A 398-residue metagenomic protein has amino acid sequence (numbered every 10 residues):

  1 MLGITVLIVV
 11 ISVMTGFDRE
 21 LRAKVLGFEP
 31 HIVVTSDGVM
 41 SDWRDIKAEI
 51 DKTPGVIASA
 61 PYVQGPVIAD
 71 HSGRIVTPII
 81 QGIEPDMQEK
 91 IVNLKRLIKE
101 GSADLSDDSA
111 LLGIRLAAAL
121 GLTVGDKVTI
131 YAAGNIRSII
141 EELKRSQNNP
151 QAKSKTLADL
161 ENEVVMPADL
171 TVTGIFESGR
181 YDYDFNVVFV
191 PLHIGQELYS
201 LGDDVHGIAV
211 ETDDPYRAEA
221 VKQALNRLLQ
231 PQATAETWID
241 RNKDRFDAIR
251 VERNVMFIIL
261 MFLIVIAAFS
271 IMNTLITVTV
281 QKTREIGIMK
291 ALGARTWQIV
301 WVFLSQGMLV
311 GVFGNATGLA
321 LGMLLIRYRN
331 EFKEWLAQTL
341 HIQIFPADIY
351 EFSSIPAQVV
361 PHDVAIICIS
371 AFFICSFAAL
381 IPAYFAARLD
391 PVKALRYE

Functional and structural regions predicted by a protein language model:
M1-T15, R250-E285, M308-L321, S370-F377: Hydrophobic alpha-helical transmembrane segments of multi-pass inner-membrane transport and secretion
T5-I79, D86-K90, K95-S106, R115: Hydrophobic, regular-secondary-structure patches
I57, P66-L170, E197-Y199: Short acidic/glycine-enriched loop/turn elements at secondary-structure junctions
G134-S138, E142-M256: Mechanotransmission and gating elements of multispan inner-membrane complexes involved in transport and envelope
W297, W301-G314, I366: Alpha-helical transmembrane segments of multi-pass membrane proteins
A316-I366: Short helix-loop junctions at transmembrane helix boundaries
P356-E398: C-terminal membrane-exit region of the final transmembrane helix in multipass inner-membrane proteins
